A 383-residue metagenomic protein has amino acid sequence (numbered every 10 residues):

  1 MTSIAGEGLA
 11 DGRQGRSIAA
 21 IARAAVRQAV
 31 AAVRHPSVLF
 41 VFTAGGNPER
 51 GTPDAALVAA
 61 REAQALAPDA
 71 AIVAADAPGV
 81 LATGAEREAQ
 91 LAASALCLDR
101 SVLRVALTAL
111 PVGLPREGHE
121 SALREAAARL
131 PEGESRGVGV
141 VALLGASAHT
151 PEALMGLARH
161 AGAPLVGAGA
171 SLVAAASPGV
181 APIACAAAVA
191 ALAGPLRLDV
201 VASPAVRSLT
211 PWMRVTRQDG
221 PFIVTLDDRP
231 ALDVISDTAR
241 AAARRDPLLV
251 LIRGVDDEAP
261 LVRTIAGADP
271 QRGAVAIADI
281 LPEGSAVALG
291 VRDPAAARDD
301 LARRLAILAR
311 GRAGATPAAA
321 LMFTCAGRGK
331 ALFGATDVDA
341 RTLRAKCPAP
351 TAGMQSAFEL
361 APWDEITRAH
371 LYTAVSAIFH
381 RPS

Functional and structural regions predicted by a protein language model:
M1-Q64, A70-A71, A75-A349, M354-S383: Small-residue-enriched flexible segments
